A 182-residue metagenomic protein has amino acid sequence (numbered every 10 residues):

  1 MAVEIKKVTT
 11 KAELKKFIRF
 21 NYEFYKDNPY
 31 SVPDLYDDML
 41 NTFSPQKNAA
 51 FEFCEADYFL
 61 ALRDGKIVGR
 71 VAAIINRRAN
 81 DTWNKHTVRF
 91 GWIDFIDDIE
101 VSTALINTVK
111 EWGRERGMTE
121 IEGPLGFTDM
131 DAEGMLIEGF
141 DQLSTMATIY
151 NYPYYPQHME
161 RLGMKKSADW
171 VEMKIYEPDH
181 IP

Functional and structural regions predicted by a protein language model:
M1-Q46: Short amphipathic alpha-helix that is part of the acyltransferase structural core
F20-N21, Y25, E55-A56, R70: Membrane-embedded alpha-helical bundles of multi-pass transporters/translocases, especially carrier/permease families
S44-L60: A short helix-loop-beta-strand connector motif used in the catalytic cores of GNAT acetyltransferases and, in some
K47, I74-R78: Alpha-helical subdomain
A56-V71, E160, K166-D169: Conserved beta-hairpin
V71-I75, W92, E122-F127, A168-W170: Glycine-rich, histidine-containing beta strand-loop boundary motifs that form or position
N80-G163: Acyl-donor binding region in acyl/amide transferases
K165, V171-P182: C-terminal "cap" of GNAT-fold acetyltransferases
